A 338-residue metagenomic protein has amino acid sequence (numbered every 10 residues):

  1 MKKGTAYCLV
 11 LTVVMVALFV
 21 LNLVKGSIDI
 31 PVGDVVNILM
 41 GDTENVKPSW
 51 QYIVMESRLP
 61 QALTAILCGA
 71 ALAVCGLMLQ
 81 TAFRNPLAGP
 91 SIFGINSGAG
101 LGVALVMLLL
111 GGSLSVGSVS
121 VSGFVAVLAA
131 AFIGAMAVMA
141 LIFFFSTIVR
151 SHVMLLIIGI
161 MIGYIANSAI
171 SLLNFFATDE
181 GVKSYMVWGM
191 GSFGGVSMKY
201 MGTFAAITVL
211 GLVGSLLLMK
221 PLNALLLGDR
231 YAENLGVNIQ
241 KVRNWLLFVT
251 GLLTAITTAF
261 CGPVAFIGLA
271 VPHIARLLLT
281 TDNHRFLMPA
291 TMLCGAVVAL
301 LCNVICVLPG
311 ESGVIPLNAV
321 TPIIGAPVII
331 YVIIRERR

Functional and structural regions predicted by a protein language model:
M1-R338: Alpha-helical transmembrane segments in inner-membrane proteins
